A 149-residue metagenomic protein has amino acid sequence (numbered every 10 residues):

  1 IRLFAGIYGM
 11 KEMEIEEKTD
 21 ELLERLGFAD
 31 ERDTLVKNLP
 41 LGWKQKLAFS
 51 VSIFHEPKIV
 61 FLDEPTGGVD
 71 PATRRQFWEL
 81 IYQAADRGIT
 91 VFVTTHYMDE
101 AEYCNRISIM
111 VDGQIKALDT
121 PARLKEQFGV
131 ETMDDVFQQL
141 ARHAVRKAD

Functional and structural regions predicted by a protein language model:
R2-E31: Conserved ABC ATPase "signature" region
L35-G42: Conserved ABC ATPase signature
F49: Hydrophobic anchor residue at the start of the ABC signature
E56: Conserved catalytic motifs of ABC-family nucleotide-binding domains
V60-E64: Catalytic Walker B motif of ABC-type/P-loop ATPase nucleotide-binding domains
L118-D119: ABC ATPase "signature
